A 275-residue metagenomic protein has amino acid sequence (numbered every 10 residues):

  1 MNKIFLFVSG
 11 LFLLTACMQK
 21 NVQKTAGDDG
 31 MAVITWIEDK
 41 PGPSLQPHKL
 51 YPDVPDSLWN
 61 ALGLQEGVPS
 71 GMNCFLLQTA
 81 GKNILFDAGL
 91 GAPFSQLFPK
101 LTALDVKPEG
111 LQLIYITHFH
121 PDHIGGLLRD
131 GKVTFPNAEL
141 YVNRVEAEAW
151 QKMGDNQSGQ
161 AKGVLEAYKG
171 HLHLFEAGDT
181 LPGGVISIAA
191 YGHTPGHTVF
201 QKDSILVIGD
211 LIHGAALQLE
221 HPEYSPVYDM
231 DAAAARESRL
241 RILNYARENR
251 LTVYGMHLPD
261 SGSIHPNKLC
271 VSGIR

Functional and structural regions predicted by a protein language model:
I4-L14: Sec-dependent N-terminal signal peptides
L6, M18-Q96, L113, S204-D210 (+1 more regions): Metallo-beta-lactamase
M18-Q19, I208-R275: Cap/insert and terminal regions of metallo-dependent hydrolase folds
A26, P136-A189, A234-R250: Metallo-beta-lactamase
S44-L45, P93, F119-G126, T194-T198 (+2 more regions): Active-site environment of divalent metal-dependent phosphoester hydrolases
L76-Q78, Q201, S263-H265: Short, well-ordered beta-strand micro-motif
F86-A88, Q112-D122, Y141-N143, I188-G192 (+4 more regions): Active-site neighborhood of phospho(di)ester-bond hydrolases with catalytic His/Asp-centered motifs
G89-Y168: Active-site HxH/HxHxD metal-binding segment of metal-dependent hydrolases
